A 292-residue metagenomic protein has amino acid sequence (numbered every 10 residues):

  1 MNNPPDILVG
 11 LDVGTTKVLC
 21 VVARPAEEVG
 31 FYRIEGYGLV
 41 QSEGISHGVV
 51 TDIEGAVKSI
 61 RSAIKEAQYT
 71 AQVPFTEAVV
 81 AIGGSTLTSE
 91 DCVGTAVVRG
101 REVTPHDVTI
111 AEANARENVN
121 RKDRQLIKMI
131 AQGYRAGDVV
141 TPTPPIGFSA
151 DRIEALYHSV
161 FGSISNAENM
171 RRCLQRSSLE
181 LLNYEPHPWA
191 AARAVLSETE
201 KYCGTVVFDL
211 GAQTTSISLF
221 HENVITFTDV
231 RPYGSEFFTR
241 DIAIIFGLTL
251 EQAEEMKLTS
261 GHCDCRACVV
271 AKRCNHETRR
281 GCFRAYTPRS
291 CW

Functional and structural regions predicted by a protein language model:
M1-K17, V21-V206, V224-T226, S235 (+3 more regions): Nucleotide/phosphate-binding catalytic cleft detector across ATP-hydrolyzing and phosphate-transferring enzymes
C203-D241: Glycine-rich phosphate-binding loop of actin/hexokinase-like ATP-binding domains
F238-T239, A243-L250: Catalytic P-loop NTP-binding/switch module of NTPases
Y286-W292: A general structural motif
